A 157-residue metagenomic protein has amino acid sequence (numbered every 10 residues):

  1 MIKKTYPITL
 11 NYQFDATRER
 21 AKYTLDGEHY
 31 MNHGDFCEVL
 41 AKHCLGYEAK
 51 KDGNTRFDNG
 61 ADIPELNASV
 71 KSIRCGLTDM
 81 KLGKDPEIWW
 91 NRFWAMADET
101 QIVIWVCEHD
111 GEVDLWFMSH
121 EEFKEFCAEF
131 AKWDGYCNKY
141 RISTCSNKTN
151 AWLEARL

Functional and structural regions predicted by a protein language model:
M1-L157: Nucleic-acid endonuclease domains
